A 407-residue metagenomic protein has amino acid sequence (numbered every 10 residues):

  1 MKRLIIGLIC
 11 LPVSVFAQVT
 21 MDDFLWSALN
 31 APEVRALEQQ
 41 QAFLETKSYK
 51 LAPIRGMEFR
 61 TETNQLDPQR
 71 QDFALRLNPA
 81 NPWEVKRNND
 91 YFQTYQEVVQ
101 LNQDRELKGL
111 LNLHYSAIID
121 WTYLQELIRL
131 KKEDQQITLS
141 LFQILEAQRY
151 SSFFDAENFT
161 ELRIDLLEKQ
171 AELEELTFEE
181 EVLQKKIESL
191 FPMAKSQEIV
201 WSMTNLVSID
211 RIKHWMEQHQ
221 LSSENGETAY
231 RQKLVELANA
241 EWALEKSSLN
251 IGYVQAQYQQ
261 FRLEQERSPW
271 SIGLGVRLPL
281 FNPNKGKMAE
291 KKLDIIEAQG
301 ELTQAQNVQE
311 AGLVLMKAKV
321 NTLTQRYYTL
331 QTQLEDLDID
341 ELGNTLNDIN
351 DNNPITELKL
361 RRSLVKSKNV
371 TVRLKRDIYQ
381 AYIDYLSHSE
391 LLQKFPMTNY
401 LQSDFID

Functional and structural regions predicted by a protein language model:
R3, G109-N225, L313-L323: Periplasmic alpha-helical coiled-coil/stalk elements that build and connect Gram-negative outer-membrane
L4-V13: Sec-dependent N-terminal signal peptides
V15-E58, R87, F153-D165, F191-A243 (+2 more regions): Bacterial Sec-pathway N-terminal export signals of envelope proteins
D22-D23, N369-D407: Acidic, low-complexity, intrinsically disordered peripheral segments
D22-W83, L221-A289, Q380, S387: A small-residue-enriched
Y49, L66-P68, R76, A80-Q136 (+1 more regions): Post-signal peptide N-terminal segment of secreted/secretory-pathway proteins
P79-D104, E157, E161, K246 (+1 more regions): Sec/SRP-type N-terminal targeting helices
E157-N158, N347, D351-R376: Short terminal targeting/anchoring segments
